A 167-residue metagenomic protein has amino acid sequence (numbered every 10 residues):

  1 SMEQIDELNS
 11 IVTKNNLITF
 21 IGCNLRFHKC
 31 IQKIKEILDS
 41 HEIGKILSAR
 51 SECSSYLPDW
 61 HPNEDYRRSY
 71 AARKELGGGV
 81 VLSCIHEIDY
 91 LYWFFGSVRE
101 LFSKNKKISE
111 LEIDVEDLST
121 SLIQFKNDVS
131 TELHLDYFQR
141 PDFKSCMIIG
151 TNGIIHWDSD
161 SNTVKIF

Functional and structural regions predicted by a protein language model:
S1-N24, H41: Beta-strand-loop-alpha-helix segment that lines the small-molecule cofactor/substrate pocket of alpha/beta enzymes
D6-S10, I34-E36, P62-R67, F95 (+3 more regions): Short, glycine/charged-enriched secondary-structure capping and boundary segments
L17-T19, K45, V129: Short, well-ordered coil/turn segments that N-cap beta-strands
I18-F20, R50, A71, F102 (+2 more regions): Structural detector of well-ordered beta-strand residues that form the stable sheet scaffold of enzyme domains
L25-E112: Predominantly a Rossmann-like dinucleotide-binding segment in NAD(P)-dependent oxidoreductases
L57-P62, H156-F167: Proline-centered turn/helix-capping motifs that create local helix->coil transitions or kinks
S83, I88-T163: Contiguous beta-strand/loop segments that form the cofactor/metal-binding neighborhood of enzyme cores
